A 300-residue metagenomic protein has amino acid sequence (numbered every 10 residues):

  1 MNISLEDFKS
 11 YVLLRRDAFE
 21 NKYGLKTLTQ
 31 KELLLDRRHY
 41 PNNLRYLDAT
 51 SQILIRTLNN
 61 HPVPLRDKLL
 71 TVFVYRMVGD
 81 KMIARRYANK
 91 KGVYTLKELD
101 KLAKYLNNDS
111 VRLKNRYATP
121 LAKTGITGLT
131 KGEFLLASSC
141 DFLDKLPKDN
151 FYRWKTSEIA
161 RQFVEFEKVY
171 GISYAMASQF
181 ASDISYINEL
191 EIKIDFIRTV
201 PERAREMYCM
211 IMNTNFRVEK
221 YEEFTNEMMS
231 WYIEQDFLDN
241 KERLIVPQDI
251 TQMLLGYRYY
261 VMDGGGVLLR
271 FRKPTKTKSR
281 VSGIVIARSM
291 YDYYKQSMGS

Functional and structural regions predicted by a protein language model:
M1-L58, F134-L136, C140-R161, S178-S300: C-terminal accessory module of base-excision DNA glycosylases/AP lyases that mediates lesion recognition and DNA
S4, L33, R38-L113: Phosphate-/polyanion-interacting regions in eukaryotic proteins
P64-V72, M176, F180, I250: Residue-level detector of well-ordered alpha-helical segments, enriched for hydrophobic/aromatic packing positions
R85-K168: Alpha-helical ds-nucleic-acid-binding substructure associated with the helix-hairpin-helix region of base-excision DNA
